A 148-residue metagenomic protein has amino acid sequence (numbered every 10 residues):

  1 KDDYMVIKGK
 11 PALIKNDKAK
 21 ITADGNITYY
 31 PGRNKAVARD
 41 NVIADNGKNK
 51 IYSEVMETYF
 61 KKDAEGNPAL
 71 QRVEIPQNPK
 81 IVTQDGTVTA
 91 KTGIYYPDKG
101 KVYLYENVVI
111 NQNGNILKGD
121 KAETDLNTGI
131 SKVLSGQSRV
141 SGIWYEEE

Functional and structural regions predicted by a protein language model:
K1-E148: Mature-chain termini and adjacent capping regions
